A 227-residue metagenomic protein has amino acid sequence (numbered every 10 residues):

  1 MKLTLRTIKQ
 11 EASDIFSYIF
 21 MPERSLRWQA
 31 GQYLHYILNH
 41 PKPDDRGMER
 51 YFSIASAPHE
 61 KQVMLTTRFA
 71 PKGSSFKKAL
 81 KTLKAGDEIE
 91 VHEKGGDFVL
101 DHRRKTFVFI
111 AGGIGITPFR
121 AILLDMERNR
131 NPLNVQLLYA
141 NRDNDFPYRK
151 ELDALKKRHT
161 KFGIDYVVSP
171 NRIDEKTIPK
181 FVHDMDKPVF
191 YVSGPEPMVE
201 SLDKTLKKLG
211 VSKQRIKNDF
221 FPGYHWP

Functional and structural regions predicted by a protein language model:
M1-D87, N141-D143, S169-P170: Ferredoxin-reductase
K61, K72-P227: FNR/FR-type flavoprotein reductase catalytic core
